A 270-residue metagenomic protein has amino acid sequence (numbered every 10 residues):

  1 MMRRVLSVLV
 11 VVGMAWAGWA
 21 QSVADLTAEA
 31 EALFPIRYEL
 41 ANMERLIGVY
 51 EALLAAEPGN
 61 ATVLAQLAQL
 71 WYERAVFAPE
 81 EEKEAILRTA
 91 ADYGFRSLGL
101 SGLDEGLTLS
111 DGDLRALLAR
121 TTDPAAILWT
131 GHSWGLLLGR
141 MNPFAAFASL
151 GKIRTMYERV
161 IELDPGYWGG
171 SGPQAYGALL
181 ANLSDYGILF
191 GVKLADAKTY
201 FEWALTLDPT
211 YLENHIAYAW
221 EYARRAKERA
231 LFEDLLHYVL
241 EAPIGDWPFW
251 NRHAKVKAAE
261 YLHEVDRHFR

Functional and structural regions predicted by a protein language model:
M1-V5: Positively charged n-region of N-terminal signal peptides that target proteins for export
S7-A15: Bacterial N-terminal signal peptides
A17-S22: Boundary at the C-terminal end of the N-terminal hydrophobic targeting segment
V23, A61-T62, P124, W168-G170 (+1 more regions): Helix-start (N-cap) detector for alpha-helical repeat units in TPR-like alpha-solenoids, especially tetratricopeptide
D25-A52, L67-R159, S171-L207, R224 (+4 more regions): Short coil/linker segments at helix-helix boundaries
P58, G102, P165-Y167, P209: Short coil turns that delineate tetratricopeptide repeat
L163-G166, P173: Mid-length scaffold segments of soluble, non-membrane domains
